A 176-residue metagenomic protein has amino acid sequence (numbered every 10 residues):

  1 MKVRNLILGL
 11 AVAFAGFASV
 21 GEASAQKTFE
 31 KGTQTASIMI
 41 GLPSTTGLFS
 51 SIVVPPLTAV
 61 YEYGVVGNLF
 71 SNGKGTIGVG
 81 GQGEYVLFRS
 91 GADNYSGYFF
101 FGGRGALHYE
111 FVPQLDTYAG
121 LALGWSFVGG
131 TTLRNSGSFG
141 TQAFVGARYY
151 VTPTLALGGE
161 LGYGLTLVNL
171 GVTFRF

Functional and structural regions predicted by a protein language model:
M1-K31: Cleavable N-terminal export/targeting peptides
E22-N68, V86, G164, N169-R175: Short glycine/proline- and aromatic-enriched beta-strand/turn motifs that initiate or cap beta-hairpins
S24-T33, V66-I77, D93-Y95, F111-D116 (+1 more regions): Short loop/turn motifs that connect adjacent beta-strands in outer-membrane beta-barrel proteins
G32-Q34, S51-L57, G75, Y95-F101 (+2 more regions): Residues that define the transmembrane beta-barrel architecture of outer-membrane proteins
Q34-I38, G75-G81, F99-F101, T117-L123 (+3 more regions): Transmembrane beta-strands of outer-membrane beta-barrel proteins
I38-L42, L57-V65, G83, G103-Y109 (+4 more regions): Residues on the lipid-exposed face of transmembrane beta-strands in outer-membrane beta-barrel proteins
G41-G47, V66-N68, E84-A92, E110-V112 (+3 more regions): Sequence/structural signature of outer-membrane beta-barrel proteins
L48-I52, S90-G97, G130-G137, L170-R175: Outer-membrane beta-barrel translocator domains and adjoining extracellular loop/strand segments of Gram-negative
